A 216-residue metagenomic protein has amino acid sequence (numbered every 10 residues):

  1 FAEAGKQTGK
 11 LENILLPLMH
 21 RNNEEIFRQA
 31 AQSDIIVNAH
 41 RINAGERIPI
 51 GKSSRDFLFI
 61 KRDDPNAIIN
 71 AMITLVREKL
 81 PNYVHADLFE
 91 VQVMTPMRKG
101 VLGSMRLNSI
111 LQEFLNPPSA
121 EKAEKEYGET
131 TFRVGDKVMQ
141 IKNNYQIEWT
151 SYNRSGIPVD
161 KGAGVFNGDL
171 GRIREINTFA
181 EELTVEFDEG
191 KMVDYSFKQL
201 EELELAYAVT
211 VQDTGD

Functional and structural regions predicted by a protein language model:
E3-A163: Conserved helicase motor core of P-loop NTPases
S53, F89, V101, D136-G215: Conserved helicase C-terminal RecA-like lobe
